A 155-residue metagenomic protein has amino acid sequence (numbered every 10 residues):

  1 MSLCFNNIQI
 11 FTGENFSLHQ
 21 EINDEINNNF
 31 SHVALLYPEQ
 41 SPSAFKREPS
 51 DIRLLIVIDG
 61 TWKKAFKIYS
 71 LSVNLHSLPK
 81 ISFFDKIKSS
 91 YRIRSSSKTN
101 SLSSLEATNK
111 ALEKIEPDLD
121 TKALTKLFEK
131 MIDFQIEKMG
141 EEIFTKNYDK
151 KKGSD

Functional and structural regions predicted by a protein language model:
M1: Residue-level signal for inorganic ion chemistry
C4-S70: S-adenosyl-L-methionine/SAH cofactor-binding core of RNA-modifying enzymes
L54, K63-D155: C-terminal folded domains that constitute the principal catalytic or ligand-binding module of multi-domain proteins
